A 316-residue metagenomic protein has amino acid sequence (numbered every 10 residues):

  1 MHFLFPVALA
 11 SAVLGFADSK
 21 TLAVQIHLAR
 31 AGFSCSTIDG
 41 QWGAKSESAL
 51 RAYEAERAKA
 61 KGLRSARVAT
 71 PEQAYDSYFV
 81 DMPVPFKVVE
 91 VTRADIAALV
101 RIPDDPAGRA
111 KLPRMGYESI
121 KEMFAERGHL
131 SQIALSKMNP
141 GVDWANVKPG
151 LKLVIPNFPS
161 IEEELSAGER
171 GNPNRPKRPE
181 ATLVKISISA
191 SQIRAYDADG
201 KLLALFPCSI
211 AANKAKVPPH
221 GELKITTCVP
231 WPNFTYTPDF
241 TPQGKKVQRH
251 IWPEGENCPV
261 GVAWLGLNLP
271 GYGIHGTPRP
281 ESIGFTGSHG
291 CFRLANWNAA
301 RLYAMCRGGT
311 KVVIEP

Functional and structural regions predicted by a protein language model:
L4-A17: Hydrophobic h-region of N-terminal signal peptides that target proteins for export in Gram-negative bacteria
L14-S48, T92-L130: Primarily a LysM-type cell-wall glycan-binding module
A23-Q25, K45, P83-F86, L130 (+10 more regions): Extracytoplasmic
A29-F33, R51-K59, E126-D143, F158 (+4 more regions): Sec-exported extracytoplasmic/periplasmic mature domains
A44-A98, K137-G171: Extracellular LysM carbohydrate-binding repeats and other cell-envelope/extracellular binding modules
K111-L205: Secretory/export targeting leaders with adjacent low-complexity proregions
V142, P242-P316: Exported/periplasmic cell-wall-interacting domains
A167-T277: Gly/Pro-biased beta-strand-loop elements
